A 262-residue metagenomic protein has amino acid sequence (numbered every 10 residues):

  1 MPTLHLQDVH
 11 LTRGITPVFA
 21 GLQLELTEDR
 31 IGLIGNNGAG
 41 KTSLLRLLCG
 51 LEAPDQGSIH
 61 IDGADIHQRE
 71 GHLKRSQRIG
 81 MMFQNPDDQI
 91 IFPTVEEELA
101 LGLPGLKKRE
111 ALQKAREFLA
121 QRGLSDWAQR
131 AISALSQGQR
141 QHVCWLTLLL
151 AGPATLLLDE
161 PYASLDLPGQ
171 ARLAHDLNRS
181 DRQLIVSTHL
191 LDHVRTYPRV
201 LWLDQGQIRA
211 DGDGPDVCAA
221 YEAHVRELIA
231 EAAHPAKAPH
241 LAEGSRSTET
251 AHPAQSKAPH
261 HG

Functional and structural regions predicted by a protein language model:
L4, V18-G21: Conserved structural motif at the start of ABC-family nucleotide-binding domains
C49: Helix-to-loop junction immediately C-terminal to a conserved catalytic motif
D65-G80, G105: ABC ATPase NBD coupling module
R109-W127: Conserved ABC ATPase "signature" region
A131-L135: Conserved ABC ATPase signature
L156-E160: Catalytic Walker B motif of ABC-type/P-loop ATPase nucleotide-binding domains
Q207-A230: Conserved beta-strand-loop-alpha-helix hinge in the C-terminal portion of ABC ATPase nucleotide-binding domains
